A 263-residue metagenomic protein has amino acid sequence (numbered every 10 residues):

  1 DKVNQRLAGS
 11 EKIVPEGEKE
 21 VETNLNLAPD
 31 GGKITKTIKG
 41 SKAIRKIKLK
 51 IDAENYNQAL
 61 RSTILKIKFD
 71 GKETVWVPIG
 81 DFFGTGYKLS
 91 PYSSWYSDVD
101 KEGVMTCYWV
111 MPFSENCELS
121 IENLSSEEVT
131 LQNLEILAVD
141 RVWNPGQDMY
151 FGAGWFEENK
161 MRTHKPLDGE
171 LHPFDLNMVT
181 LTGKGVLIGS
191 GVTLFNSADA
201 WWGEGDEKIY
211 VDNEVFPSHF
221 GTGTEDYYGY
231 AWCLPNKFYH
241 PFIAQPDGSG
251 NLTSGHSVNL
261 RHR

Functional and structural regions predicted by a protein language model:
D1-R263: Beta-strand-centric surfaces of beta-sandwich/beta-rich domains
